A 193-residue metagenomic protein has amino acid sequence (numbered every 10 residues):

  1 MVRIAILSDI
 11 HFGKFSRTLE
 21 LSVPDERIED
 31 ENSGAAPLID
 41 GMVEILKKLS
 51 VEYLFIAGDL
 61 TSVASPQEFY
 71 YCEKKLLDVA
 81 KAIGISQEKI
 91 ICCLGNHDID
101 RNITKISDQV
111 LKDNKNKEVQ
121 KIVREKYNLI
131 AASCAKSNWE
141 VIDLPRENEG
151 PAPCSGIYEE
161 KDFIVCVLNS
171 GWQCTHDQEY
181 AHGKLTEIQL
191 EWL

Functional and structural regions predicted by a protein language model:
M1-Y71, K75, I83-E88, D100-R101 (+1 more regions): N-terminal active-site segment of His-dependent metallophosphoesterases
E73-I188: Extended active-site neighborhood of metal-dependent phosphoesterases/phosphodiesterases
Q189-L193: Short, intrinsically disordered, charge-balanced linker/junction segments flanking boundaries in proteins
